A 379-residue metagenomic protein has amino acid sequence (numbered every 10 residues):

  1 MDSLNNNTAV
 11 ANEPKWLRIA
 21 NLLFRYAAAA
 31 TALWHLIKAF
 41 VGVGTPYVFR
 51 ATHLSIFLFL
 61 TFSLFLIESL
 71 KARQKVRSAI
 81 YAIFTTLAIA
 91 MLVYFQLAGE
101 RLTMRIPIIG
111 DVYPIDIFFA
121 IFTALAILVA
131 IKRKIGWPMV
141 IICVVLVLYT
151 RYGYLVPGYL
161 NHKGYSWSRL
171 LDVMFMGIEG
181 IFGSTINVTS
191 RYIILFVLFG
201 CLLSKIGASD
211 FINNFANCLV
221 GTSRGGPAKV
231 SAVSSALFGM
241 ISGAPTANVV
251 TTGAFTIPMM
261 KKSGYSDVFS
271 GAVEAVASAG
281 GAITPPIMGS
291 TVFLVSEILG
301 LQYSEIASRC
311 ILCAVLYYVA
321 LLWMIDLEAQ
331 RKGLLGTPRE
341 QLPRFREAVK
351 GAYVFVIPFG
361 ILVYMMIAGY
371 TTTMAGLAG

Functional and structural regions predicted by a protein language model:
M1-D111, I117-I121: Conserved, well-structured core domains of diverse proteins
D2-L22, A28, S308-G379: Long, contiguous bundles of hydrophobic transmembrane helices that form the permeation core of multi-pass
R25-K38, F57-L66, T86-F95, F122-I131 (+7 more regions): Hydrophobic core segments of alpha-helical transmembrane domains in multi-pass membrane transport and ion-translocation
G44-V48, A72-R77, T103-L198, E347-A348 (+1 more regions): Hydrophobic transmembrane alpha-helices of multi-pass solute/ion transporters
V93-A98, V249, K262, G281-F293 (+1 more regions): Transmembrane-helix bundle segments that line or gate the permeation/cavity pathway in multi-pass membrane proteins
Y113-F118, G180-Y192, C218-S231, S263-F269 (+1 more regions): Membrane-interfacial loop-to-helix junctions in multi-pass transporters
N213-G281, G300: Hydrophobic transmembrane alpha-helices that form the pore/transport pathway of multi-pass ion and small-solute
S296-L312: Helix-coil boundary and interhelical linker segments in multi-pass alpha-helical membrane proteins
